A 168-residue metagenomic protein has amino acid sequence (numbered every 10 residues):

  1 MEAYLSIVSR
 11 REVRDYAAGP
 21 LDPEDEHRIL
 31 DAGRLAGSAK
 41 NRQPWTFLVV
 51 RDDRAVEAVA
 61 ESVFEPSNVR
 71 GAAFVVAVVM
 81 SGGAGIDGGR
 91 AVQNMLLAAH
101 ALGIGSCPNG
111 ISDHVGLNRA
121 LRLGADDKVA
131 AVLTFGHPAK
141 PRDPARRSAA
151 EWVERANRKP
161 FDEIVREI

Functional and structural regions predicted by a protein language model:
M1-I168: Acidic, surface-exposed loops and disordered segments
